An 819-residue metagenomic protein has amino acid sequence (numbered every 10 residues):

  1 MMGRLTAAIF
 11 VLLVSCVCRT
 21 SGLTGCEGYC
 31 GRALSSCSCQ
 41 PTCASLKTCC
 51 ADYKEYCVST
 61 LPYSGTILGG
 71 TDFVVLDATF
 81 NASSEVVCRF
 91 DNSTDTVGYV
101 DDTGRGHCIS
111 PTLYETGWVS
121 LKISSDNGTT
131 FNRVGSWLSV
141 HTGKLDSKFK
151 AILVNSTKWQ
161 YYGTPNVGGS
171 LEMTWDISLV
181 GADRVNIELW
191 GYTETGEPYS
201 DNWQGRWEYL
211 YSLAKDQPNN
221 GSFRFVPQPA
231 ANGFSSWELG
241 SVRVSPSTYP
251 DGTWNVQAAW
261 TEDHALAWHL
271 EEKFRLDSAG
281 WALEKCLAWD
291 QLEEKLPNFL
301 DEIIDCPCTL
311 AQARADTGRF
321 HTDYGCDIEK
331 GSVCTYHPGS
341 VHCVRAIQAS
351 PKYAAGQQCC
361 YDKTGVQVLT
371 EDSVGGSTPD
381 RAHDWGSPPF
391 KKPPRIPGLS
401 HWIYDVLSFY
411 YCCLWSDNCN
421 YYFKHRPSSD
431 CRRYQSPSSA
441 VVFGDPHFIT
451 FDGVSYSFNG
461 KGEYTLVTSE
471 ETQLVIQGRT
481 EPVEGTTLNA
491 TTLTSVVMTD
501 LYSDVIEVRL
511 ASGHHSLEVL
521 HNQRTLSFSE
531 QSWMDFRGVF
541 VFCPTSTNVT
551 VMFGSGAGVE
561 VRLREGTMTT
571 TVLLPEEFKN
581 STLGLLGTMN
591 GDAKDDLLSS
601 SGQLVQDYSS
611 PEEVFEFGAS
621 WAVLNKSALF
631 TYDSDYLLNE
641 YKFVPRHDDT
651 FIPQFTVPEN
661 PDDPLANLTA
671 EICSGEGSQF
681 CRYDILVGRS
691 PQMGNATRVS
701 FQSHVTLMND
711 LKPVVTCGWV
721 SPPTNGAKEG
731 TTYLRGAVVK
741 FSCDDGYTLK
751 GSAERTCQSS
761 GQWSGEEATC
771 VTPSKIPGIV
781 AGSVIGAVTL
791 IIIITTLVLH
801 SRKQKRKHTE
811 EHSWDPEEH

Functional and structural regions predicted by a protein language model:
G3-G22, V242-V244: Cleavable N-terminal signal peptides of Sec/SRP-targeted secreted and luminal proteins
L12-C26, C57-V58, T129-T130: N-terminal signal peptide
G31-R32, P41-A51, L296-F299, Q348-Y353 (+5 more regions): Extracellular, cysteine-rich, disulfide-stabilized repeat modules with beta-strand cores
A44-V58, A354-C360, F423-S436, K712-P713 (+3 more regions): Short, disulfide-bonded extracellular cysteine-rich repeat modules
T66-G128, D183-S222, Q228-A230: Immunoglobulin-like IPT/TIG beta-sandwich domains and homologous Ig-like subdomains
G69-V74, V167-M173, A737-V739: Structural beta-strand segments of beta-rich domains
V140-P713: Von Willebrand factor type D
K712-H819: Conserved N-terminal submotifs of small, disulfide-stabilized extracellular modules
